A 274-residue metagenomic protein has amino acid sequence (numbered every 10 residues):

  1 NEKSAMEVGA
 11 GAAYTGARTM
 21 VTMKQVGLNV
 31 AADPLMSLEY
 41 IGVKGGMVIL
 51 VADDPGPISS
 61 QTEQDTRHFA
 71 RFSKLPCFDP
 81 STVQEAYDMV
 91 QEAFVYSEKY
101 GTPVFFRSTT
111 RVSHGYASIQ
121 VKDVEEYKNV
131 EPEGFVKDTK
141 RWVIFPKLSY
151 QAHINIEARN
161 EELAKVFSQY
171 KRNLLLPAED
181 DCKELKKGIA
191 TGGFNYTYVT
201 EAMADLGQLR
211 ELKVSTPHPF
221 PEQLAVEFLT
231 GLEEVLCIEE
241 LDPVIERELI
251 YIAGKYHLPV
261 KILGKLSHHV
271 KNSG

Functional and structural regions predicted by a protein language model:
N1-E98: Thiamine diphosphate
P80-G274: Flexible, low-complexity linker and terminal segments
